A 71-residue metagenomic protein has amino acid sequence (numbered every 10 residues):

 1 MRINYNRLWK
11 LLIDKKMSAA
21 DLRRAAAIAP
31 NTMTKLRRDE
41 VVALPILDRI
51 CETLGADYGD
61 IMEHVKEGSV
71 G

Functional and structural regions predicted by a protein language model:
M1-A20: A short, Lys/Arg-rich alpha-helix, primarily the initiator
R2, L11, M62-G71: Short, charged recognition helix plus adjacent turn of helix-turn-helix-like nucleic-acid-binding domains
L12, R23, C51: The alpha-helix within a helix-turn-helix
I13, A27, R38, K66: Residue-level detection of the helix-turn-helix DNA-binding "recognition helix"
K16-T34: Short alpha-helical DNA-recognition segment
S18, A43-I46, D57: Residues that mark the N-terminal boundary/hinge immediately upstream of a DNA-recognition element
D39-E52, V70: Short, basic-rich loop-to-helix N-cap that marks the start of a DNA-contacting helix
D48-G55, G59-M62: Short, charge-rich amphipathic interface segments used for partner binding and complex assembly
